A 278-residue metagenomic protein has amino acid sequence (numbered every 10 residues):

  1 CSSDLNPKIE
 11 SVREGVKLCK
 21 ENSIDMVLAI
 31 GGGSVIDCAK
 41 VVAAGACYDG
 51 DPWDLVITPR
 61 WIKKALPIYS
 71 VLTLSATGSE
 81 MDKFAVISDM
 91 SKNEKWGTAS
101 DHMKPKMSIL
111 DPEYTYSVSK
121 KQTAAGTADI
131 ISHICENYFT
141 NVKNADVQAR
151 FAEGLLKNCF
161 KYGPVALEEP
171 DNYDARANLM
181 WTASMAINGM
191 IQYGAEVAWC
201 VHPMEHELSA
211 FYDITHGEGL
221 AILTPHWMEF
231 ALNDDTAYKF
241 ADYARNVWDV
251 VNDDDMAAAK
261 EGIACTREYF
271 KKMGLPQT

Functional and structural regions predicted by a protein language model:
C1-S2: Short, small-residue-biased leader/transition segments that mark boundaries at the very start of proteins
L5-E14: Structural motif
R13-V16, V35-D49, M81-D82: Short Gly/Thr/Asp-enriched flexible loops that form oxyanion-binding sites at enzyme active sites
I24-K40, T73-S79, F211-I214: Glycine/serine-rich anion-binding loops at beta->alpha junctions that coordinate negatively charged ligand groups
V27-I30, Y69, A186-I187: Short glycine-rich or small-residue beta-strand-to-loop segments that form or flank ligand, phosphate, metal/Fe-S
C47-R150, Y238, D242: A glycine/threonine-rich phosphate-anchoring loop and its flanking beta-alpha core in nucleotide/phosphate-binding
N137, N141-C265: Active-site segments that bind and position negatively charged phosphate/pyrophosphate groups
